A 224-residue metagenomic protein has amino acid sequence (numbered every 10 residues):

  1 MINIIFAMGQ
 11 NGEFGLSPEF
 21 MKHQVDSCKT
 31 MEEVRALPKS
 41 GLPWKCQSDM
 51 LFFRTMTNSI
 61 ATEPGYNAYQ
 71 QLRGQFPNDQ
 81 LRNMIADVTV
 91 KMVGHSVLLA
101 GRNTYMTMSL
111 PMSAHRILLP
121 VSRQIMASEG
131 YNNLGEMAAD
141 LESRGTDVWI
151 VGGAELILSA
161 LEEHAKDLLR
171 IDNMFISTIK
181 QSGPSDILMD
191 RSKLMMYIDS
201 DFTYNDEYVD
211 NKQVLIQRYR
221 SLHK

Functional and structural regions predicted by a protein language model:
M1-K224: Enzymes that bind and transform nitrogen-containing heteroaromatic metabolites
